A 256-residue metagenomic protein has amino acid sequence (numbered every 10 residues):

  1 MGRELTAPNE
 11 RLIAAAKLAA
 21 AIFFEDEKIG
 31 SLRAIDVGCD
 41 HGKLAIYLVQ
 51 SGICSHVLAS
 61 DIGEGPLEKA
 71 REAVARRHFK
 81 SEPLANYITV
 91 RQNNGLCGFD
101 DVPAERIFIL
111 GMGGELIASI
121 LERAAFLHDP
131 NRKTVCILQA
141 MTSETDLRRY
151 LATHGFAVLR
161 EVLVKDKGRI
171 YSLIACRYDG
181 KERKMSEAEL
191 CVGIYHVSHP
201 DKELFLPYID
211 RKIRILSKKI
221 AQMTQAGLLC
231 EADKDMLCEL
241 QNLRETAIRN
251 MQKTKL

Functional and structural regions predicted by a protein language model:
M1-E27, I46: S-adenosyl-L-methionine
G2-A14, C97-R106, E115-L256: Class I S-adenosyl-L-methionine
S31-D40: Conserved class I S-adenosyl-L-methionine
D40, M112-E115: Short glycine-rich anion-binding loops that position phosphate/pyrophosphate groups of nucleotides and phosphorylated
H41-C54: Conserved SAM-binding loop of SAM-dependent methyltransferases across substrates and taxa, primarily the Class I
H56-D61: Conserved SAM-binding motif I beta-strand of class I
G63-G65: Conserved SAM/SAH-binding beta-strand->alpha-helix loop
R71-D101: S-adenosyl-L-methionine
